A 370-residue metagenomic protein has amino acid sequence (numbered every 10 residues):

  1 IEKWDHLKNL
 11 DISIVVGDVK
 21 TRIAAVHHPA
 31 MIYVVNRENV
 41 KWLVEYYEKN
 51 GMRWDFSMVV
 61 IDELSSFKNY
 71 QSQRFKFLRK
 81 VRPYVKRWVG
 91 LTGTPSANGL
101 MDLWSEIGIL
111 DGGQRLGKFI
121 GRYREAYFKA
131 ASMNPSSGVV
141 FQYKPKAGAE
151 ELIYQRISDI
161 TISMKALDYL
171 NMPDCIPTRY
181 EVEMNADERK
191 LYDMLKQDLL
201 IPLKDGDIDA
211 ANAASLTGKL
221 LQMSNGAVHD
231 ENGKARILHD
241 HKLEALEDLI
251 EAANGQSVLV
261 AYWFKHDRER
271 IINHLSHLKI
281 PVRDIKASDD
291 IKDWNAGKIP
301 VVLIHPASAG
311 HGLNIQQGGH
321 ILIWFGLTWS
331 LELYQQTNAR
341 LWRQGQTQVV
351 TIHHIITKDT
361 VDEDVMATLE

Functional and structural regions predicted by a protein language model:
I1-G17, L110-G113: Conserved helix-turn-beta segment of the N-terminal RecA-like "Helicase ATP-binding" lobe in SF1/SF2 helicases
N9, M58, F75-D168, Q346-V349: Conserved P-loop NTPase motor "coupling/switch" region that bridges the ATPase
I12-R22, R37-W42, K68-Q71, Y262-H266 (+3 more regions): Conserved helicase motor
V19-I32, R37-D55: Conserved helix/coil segment N-terminal to the catalytic DExD/H
A30, M52, N171-Q316: Conserved Helicase C-terminal RecA-like lobe
D62-E63: Walker B catalytic acidic pair
S105, N314-L327, T351-H354: A short beta-strand element within the Helicase C-terminal
W329-E370: A conserved SF2-helicase RecA2
